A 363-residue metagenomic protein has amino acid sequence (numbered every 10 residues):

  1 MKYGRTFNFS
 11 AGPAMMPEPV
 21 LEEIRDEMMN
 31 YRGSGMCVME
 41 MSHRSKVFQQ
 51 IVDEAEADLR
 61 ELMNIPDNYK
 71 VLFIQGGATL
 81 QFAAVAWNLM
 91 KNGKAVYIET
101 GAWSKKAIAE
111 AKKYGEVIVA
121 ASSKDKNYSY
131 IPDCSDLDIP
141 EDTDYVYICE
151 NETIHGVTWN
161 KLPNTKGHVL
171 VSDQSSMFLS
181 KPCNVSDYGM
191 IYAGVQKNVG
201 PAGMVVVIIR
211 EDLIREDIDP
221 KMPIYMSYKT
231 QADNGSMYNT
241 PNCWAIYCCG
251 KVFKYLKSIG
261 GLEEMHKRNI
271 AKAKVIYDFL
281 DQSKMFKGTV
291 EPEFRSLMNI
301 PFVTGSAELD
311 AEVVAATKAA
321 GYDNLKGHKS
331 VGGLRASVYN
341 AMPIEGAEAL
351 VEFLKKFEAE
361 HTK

Functional and structural regions predicted by a protein language model:
M1, T6, A319, G332-K363: PLP-dependent enzyme catalytic core of the Aspartate aminotransferase-like
R5-E56: A glycine-/small-polar-enriched, mobile loop at the entrance of the PLP active site in fold-type I
G12, A111, S123-F178: Active-site phosphate-binding strand-loop segment of PLP-dependent enzymes
S34-Q81, N88, A102, E110: Conserved N-terminal alpha-helix of the aminotransferase class I/II PLP-enzyme fold
T79-V146: PLP-dependent aminotransferase-like
V171, V185-Q196, V205: Conserved active-site segment immediately N-terminal to the catalytic lysine that forms the internal aldimine
V195-Y277, E291, E360-K363: Active-site C-terminal subdomain of aminotransferase-like
F286-T317: Conserved PLP-binding catalytic core of the aspartate aminotransferase-like
